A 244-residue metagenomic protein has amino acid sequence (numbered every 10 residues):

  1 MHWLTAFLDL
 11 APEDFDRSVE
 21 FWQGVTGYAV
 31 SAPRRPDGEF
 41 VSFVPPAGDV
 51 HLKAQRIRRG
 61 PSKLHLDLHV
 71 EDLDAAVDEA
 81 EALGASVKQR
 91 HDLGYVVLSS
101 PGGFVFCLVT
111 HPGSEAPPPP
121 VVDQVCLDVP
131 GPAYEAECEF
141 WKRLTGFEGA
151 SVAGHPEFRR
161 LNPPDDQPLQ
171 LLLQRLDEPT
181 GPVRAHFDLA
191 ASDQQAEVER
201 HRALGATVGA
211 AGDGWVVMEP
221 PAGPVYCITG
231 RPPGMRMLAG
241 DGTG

Functional and structural regions predicted by a protein language model:
M1-V19, L64, L68, V109-E139 (+5 more regions): N-terminal beta-strand motif that seeds the catalytic metal site of vicinal oxygen chelate
M1-V50, A75-A76, A82, K88-R90 (+4 more regions): Core segments of cupin and vicinal oxygen chelate
H2-A6, L52, R56, D74 (+4 more regions): Alpha-helical context
F15, A47, P61, L66-G102 (+3 more regions): Vicinal oxygen chelate
T26-S62, V105-P112, E148-A185, E219-M235: Conserved short beta-strand elements that form part of the metal-binding/catalytic scaffold of enzyme active sites
D37, L93, A211-D213, P233 (+1 more regions): Feature targets compositionally biased, intrinsically disordered low-complexity regions with long contiguous runs
G94-A116: Short, structured interface segments
